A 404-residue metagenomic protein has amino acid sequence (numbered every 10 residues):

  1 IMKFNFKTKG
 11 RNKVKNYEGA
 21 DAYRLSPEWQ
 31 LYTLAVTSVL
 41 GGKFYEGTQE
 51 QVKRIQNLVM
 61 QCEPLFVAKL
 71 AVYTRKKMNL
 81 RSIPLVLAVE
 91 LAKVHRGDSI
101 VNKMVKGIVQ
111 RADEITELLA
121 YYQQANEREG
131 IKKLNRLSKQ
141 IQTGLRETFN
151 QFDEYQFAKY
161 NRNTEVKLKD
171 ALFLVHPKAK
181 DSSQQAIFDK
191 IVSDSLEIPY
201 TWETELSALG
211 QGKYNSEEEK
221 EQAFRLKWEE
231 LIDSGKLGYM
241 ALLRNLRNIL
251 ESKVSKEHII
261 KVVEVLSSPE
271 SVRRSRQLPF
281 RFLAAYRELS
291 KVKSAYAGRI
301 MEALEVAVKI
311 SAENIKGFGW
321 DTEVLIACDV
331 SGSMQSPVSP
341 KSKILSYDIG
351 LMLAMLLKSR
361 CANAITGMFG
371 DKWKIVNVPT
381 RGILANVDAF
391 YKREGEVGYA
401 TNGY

Functional and structural regions predicted by a protein language model:
M2-K343, S359-Y404: Long lumenal/extracellular ectodomains of secretory and single-pass membrane proteins
K341-L351: Mg2+/Mn2+-dependent nuclease catalytic core
